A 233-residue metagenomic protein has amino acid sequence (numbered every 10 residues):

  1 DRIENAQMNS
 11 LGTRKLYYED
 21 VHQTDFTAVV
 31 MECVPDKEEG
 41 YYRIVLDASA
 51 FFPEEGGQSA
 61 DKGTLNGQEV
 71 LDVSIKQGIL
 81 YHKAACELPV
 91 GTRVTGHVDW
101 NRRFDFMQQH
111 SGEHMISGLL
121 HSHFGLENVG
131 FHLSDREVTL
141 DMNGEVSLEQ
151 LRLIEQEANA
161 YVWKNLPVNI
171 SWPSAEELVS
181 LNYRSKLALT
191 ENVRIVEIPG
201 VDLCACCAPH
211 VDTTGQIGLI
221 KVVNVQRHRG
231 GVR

Functional and structural regions predicted by a protein language model:
R2-R233: A glycine- and charged-residue-rich anion-binding loop/surface
